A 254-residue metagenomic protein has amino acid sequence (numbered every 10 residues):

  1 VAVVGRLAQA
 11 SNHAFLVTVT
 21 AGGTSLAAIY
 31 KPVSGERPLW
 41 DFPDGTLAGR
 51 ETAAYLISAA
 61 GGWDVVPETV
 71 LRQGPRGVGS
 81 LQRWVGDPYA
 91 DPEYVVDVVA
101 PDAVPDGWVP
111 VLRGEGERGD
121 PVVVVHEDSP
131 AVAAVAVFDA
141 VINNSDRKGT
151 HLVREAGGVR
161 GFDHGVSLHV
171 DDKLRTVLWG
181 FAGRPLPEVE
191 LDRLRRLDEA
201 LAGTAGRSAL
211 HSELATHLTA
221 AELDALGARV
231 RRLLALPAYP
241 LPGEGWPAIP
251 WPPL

Functional and structural regions predicted by a protein language model:
A2-G116, V137-S145, G149, E155-H164: Conserved ATP-binding subdomain of kinase catalytic cores across diverse folds
L47, E127-A134, S145, D171: Short capping loops/turns at secondary-structure boundaries
P75, G79-V141, G180-R184, E188 (+1 more regions): ATP-dependent phospho-/nucleotidyl transfer catalytic cores
E155-L254: C-terminal catalytic region of ATP-dependent kinase domains
